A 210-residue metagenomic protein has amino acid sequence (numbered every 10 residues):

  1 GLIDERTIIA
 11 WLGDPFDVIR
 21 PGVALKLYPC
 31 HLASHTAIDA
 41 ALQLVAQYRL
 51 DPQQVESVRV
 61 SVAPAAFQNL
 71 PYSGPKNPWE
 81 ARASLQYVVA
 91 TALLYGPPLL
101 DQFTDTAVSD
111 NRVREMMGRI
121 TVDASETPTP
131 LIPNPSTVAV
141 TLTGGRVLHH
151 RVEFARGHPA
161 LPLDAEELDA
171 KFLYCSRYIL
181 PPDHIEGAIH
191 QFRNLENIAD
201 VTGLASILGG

Functional and structural regions predicted by a protein language model:
G1-G210: Terminal-appendage/accessory-domain detector
